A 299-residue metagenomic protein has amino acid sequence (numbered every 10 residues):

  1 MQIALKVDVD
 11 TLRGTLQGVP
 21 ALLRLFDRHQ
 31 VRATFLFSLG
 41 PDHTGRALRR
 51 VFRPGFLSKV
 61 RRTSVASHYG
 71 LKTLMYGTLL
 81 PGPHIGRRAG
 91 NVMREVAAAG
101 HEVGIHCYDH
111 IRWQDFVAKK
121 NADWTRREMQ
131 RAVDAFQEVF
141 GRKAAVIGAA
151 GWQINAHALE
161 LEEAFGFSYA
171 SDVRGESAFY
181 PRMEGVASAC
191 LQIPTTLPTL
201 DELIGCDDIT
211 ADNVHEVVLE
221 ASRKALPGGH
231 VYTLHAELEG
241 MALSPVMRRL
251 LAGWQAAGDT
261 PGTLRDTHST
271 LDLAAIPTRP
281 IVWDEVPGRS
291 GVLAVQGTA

Functional and structural regions predicted by a protein language model:
M1-V146, G151-L191, A211-Y232, E239-A299: Catalytic alpha-helical scaffold of carbohydrate-active enzymes acting on polysaccharides/glycoconjugates
Q192-I209: Positively charged, amphipathic and often flexible ligand-engagement surfaces
P198, E237-E239: Short, glycine-/Ser/Thr-/acidic-enriched flexible segments
